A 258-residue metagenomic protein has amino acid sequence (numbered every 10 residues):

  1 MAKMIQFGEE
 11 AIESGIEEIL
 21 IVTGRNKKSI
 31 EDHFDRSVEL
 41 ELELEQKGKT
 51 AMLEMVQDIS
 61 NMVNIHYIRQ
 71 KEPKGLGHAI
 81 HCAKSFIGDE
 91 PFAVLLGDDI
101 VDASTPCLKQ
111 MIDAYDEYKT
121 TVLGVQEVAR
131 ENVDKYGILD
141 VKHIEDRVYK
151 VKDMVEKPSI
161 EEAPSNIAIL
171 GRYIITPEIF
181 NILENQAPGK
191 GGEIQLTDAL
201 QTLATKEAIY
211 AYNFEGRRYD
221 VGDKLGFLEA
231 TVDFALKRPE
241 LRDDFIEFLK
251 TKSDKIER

Functional and structural regions predicted by a protein language model:
M1-K49, Q70, P106-Q110: N-terminal glycine-rich phosphate-binding loop and ensuing alpha1 helix
K3-F7, H78-C82, A199: Well-ordered alpha-helical segments embedded in enzymatic catalytic cores
G15-E17, G88, E117, K150: Short loop/turn motifs at secondary-structure junctions
E17-I19, N64, P91, T120-T121 (+2 more regions): Residues at the starts of beta-strands that form the adenosine-phosphate
D32, S85, T202-T205: Solvent-exposed polar/charged
L40-E43, T50-V141, P177, E184-Q186: Conserved beta-loop-beta/alpha segment of the NTase-like Rossmann-fold superfamily that binds/positions NTPs
A93, I112-D116, E145-E247: Catalytic-core segments of class I nucleotidyltransferases/pyrophosphorylases that form NMP-activated intermediates
F245-R258: Intrinsic disorder at enzyme termini
